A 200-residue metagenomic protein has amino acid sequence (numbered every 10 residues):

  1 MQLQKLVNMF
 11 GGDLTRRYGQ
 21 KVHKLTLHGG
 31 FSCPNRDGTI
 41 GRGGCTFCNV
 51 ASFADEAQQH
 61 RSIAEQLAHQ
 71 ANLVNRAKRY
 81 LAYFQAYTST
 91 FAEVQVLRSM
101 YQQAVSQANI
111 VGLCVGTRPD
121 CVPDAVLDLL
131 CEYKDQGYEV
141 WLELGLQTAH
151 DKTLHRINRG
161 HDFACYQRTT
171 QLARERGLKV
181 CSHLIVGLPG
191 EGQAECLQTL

Functional and structural regions predicted by a protein language model:
M1-L81: N-terminal [4Fe-4S]-dependent radical SAM core
A51-Q66, Q70, V74-V94, N109-V122 (+1 more regions): Core AdoMet radical
A77-Y83, L172-R174, I185: Mobile, glycine- and charge-enriched loop segments and immediately flanking short secondary-structure elements within
R98-S99, D162-A164, Q193-L200: Charged helix-capping and loop-helix junction motifs
Q103, D128-Q136, T169: Catalytic-core regions built around general acid/base machinery
Q107-A108, Y133, F163-C181: Alpha-helix-loop-beta-strand connector modules within alpha/beta enzyme cores
V126, L130, P189-L200: Catalytic cores of alpha/beta
D151, A173-Q193: Conserved strand-turn element in the central/C-terminal portion of the radical SAM core barrel that lines
